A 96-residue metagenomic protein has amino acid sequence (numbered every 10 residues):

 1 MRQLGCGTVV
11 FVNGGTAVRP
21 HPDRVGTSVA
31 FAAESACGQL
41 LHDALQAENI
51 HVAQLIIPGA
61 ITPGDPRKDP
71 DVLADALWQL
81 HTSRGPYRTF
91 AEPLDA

Functional and structural regions predicted by a protein language model:
M1-R2, P86: The alpha/beta-hydrolase serine catalytic core
R2-Q3, G7-A33, Q39, Q46: Catalytic loop of short-chain dehydrogenase/reductase
S35-L40, Q46-A96: C-terminal helical subdomain
